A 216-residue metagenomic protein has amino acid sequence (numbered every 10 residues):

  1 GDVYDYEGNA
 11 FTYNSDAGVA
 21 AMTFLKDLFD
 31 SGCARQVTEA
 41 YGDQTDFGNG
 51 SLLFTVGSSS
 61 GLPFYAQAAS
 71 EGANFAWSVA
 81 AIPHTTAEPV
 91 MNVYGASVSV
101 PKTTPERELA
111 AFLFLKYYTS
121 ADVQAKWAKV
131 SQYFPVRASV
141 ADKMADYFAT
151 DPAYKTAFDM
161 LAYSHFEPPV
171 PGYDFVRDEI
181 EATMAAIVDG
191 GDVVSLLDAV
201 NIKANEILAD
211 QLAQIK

Functional and structural regions predicted by a protein language model:
E7-V37, I82: Glycine-centered hinge/linker elements that transmit conformational signals in sensory and ligand-binding systems
A20-F24, E106-Y118, K126, V176 (+1 more regions): Short amphipathic alpha-helical coupling segments at ligand-binding clamshell hinges and other catalytic/signaling
R35-N49: Short helix-initiation/N-cap motifs at beta->coil->alpha
L53-S58: Paired acidic/hydrophobic, glycine-rich loop segments that form the ligand-binding mouth/hinge of periplasmic-binding
S59-N74: A ligand-binding cleft/hinge motif common to bilobed small-molecule-binding domains
N74-N92: Short beta-strand->loop
W77-A80, K129-A182, A186, A213-K216: Long, aromatic- and glycine/proline-rich binding clefts that accommodate carbohydrate-like moieties
V93-E106: A bilobed periplasmic-binding-protein/Venus flytrap-type ligand-binding module shared by bacterial periplasmic
